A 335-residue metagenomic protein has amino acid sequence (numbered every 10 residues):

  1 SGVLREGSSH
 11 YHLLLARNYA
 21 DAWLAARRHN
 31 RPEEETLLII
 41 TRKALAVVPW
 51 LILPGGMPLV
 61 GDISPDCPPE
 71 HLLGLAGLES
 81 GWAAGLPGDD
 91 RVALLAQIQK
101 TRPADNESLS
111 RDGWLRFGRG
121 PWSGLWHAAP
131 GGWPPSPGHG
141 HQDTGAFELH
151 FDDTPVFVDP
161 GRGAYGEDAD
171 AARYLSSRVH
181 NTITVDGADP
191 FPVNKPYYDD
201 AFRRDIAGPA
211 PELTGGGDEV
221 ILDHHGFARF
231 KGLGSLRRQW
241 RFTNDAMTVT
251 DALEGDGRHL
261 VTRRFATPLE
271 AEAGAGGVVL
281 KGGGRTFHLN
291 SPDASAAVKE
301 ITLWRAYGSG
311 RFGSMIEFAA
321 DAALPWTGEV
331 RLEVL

Functional and structural regions predicted by a protein language model:
S1, E107-S110, R204-A207: Generic detector of contiguous secondary-structure segments
S1, R91-V92, Q239: Generic N-terminal initiation segments characterized by hydrophobic and/or small/turn-forming residues
S1-G7: Acidic/His metal-coordination segments adjacent to aromatic residues that form catalytic metal sites in metalloenzymes
G7-F157, R162: Carbohydrate-active enzyme catalytic cores, enriched for enzymes that act on polyanionic acidic polysaccharides
E70-L73, G163-L335: CBM-like, beta-strand-rich accessory domains located in the C-terminal region of large, secreted polysaccharide-active
